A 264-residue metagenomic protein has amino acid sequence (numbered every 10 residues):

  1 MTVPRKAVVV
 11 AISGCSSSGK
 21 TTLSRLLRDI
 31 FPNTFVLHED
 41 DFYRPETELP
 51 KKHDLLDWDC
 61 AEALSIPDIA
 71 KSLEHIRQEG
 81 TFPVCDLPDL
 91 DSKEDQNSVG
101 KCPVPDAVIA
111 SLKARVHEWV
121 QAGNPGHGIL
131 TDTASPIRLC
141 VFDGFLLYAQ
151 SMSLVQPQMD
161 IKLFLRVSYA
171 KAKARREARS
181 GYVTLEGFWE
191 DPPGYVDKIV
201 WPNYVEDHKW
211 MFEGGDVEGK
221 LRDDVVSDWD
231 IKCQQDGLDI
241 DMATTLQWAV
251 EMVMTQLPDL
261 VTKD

Functional and structural regions predicted by a protein language model:
M1-S13, P32-F35: Extreme N-terminal, non-catalytic leader segments that precede Walker-type/kinase nucleotide-binding cores
T2-P4, A134, A178-R179, K198-D264: NTP-dependent small-molecule kinase module
S16: The conserved Walker
K20: Conserved lysine of the Walker
L23-S24, R28: Post-Walker A alpha-helix
F35, R44-L112: Conserved nucleotide-sensing/catalytic segment adjacent to the nucleotide-binding pocket in NTP-handling enzymes
A107-D160, F164: Phosphate/Mg2+-binding loops and adjacent switch elements in nucleotide/diphosphate-handling enzyme cores
L139, S153-M211: A glycine- and Lys/Arg-enriched "phosphate-lid" helix/loop adjacent to the NTP-binding pocket of small-molecule kinases
